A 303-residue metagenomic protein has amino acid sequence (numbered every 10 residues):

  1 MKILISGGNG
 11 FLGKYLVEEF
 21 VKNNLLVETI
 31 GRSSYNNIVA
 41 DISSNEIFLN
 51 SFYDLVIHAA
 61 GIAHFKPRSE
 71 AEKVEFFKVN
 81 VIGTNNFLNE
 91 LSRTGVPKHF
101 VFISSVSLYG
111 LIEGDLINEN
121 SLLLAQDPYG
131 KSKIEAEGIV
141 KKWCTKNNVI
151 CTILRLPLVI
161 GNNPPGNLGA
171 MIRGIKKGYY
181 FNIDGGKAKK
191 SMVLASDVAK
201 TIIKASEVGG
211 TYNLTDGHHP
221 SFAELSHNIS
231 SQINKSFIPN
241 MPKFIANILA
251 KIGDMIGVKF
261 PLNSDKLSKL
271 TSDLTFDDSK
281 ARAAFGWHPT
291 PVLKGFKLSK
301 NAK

Functional and structural regions predicted by a protein language model:
I3-V21: N-terminal Rossmann NAD(P)H-binding glycine-rich loop of SDR-like oxidoreductase domains
I42-V79, N86, R93: NAD(P)H-binding glycine-rich loop region in Rossmannoid oxidoreductase-like domains and their noncatalytic homologs
N86-P128: Conserved Rossmann-fold NAD(P)-dependent oxidoreductase catalytic core, especially the SDR/UDP-sugar
Y109, T152-A170: Flexible, glycine-rich beta-alpha linker
L124-T152: Active-site Tyr-X1-5-Lys
P164-A170, D184-S206, G210-N213: Substrate-positioning beta->alpha
A195, H227, A250-H288: Conserved C-terminal active-site "lid" loop/helix of NAD(P)H-dependent oxidoreductases that clamps the redox cofactor
K204-L262, T290-K300: Mid/C-terminal beta-alpha module of Rossmann-like enzyme folds, strongest in SDR-family dehydrogenases/epimerases
